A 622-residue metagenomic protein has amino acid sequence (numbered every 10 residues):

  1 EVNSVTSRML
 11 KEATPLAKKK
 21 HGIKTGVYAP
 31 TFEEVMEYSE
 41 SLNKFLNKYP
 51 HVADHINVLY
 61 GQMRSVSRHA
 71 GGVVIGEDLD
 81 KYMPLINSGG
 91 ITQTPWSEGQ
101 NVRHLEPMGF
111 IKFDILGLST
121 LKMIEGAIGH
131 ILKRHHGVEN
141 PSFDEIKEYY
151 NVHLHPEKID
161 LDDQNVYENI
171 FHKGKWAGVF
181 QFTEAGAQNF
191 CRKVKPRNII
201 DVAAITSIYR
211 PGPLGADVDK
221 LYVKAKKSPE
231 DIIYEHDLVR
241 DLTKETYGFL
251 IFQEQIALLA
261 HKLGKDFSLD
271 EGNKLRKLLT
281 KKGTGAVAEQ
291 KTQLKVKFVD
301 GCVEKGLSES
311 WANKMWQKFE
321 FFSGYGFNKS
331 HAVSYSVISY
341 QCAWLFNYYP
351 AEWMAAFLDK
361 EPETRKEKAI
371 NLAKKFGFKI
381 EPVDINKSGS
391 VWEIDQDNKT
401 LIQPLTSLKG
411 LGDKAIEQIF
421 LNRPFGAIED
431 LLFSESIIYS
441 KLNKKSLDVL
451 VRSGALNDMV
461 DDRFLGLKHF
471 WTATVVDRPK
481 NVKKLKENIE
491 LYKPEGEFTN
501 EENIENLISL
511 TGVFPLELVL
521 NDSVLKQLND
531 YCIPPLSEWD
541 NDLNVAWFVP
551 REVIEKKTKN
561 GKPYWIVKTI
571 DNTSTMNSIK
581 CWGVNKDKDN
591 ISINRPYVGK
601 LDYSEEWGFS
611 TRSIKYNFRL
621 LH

Functional and structural regions predicted by a protein language model:
E1-H622: Noncatalytic, beta-rich nucleic-acid-contacting surfaces in large DNA/RNA-processing enzymes
